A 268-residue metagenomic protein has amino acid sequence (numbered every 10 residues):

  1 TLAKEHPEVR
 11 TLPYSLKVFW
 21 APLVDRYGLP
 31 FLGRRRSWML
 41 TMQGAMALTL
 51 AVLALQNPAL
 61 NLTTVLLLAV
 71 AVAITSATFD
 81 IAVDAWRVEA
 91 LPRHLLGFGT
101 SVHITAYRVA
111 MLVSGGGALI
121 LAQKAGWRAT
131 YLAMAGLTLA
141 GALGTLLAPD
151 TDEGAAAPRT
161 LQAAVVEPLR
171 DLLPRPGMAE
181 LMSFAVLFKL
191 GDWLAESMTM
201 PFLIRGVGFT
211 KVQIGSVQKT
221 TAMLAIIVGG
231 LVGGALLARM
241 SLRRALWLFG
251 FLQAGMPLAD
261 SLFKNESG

Functional and structural regions predicted by a protein language model:
T1, P174-A195: Pair of pore-lining "gating" transmembrane helices in MFS-fold secondary transporters
T1-K4, F188, S197-S216: Short amphipathic helix-loop junctions that connect adjacent transmembrane helices in Major Facilitator Superfamily/SLC
P13-K17, G97-A122, A222: Glycine-rich segments within core transmembrane alpha-helices of 12-TM secondary carriers
L16-G33, V228-W247, F263: Helix-to-loop junctions at the C-terminal end of transmembrane segments in multipass secondary transporters
M39-L60, F251-G268: C-terminal ends and interior cores of transmembrane alpha-helices in multi-pass membrane transporters/permeases
T49-Q56, L60-F79, L187, G268: Hydrophobic core of transmembrane alpha-helices in multi-pass small-molecule transporters, especially MFS/SLC-type
G136-A155: C-terminal membrane-cytosol helix-exit motif in multi-pass small-molecule transporters
D150-S183: Juxtamembrane intracellular "pre-TM" segments in multi-pass secondary transporters
